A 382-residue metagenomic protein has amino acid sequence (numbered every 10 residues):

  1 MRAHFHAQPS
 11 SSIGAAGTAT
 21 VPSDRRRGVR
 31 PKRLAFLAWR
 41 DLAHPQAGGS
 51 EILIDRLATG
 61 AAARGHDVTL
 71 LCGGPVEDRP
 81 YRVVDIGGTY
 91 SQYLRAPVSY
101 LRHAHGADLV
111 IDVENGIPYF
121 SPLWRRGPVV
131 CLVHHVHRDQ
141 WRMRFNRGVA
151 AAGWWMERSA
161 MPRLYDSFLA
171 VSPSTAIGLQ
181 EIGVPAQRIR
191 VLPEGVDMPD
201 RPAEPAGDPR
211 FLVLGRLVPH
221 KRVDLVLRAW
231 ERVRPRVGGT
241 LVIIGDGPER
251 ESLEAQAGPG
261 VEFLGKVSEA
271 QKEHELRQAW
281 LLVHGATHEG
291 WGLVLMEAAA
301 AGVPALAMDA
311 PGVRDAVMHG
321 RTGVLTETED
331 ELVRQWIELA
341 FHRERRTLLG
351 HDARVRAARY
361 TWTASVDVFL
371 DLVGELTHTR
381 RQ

Functional and structural regions predicted by a protein language model:
G148-F168, I177: Membrane-proximal helix-turn-helix segments that form the acceptor-binding/catalytic region of lipid-linked
L169, P202-R232: Conserved donor-binding/catalytic core segment of Leloir-type glycosyltransferases
S174, G195: Carbohydrate-associated surface elements
E251-E273: Nucleotide-activated donor-binding/catalytic signature segment of Leloir-type glycosyltransferases, i.e., the conserved
G265, H319-D330, E338-R343: Conserved acidic donor-binding segment of nucleotide-sugar-dependent glycosyltransferases
T287: Aromatic "clamp/platform" in nucleotide-sugar-dependent glycosyltransferases that forms part of the donor/acceptor
L295, P304-A307: Short hydrophobic beta-strand element within catalytic cores of glycosyltransferases and related nucleotide-activated
R345-R359: A short, well-ordered alpha-helix in the C-terminal region of glycosyltransferases
